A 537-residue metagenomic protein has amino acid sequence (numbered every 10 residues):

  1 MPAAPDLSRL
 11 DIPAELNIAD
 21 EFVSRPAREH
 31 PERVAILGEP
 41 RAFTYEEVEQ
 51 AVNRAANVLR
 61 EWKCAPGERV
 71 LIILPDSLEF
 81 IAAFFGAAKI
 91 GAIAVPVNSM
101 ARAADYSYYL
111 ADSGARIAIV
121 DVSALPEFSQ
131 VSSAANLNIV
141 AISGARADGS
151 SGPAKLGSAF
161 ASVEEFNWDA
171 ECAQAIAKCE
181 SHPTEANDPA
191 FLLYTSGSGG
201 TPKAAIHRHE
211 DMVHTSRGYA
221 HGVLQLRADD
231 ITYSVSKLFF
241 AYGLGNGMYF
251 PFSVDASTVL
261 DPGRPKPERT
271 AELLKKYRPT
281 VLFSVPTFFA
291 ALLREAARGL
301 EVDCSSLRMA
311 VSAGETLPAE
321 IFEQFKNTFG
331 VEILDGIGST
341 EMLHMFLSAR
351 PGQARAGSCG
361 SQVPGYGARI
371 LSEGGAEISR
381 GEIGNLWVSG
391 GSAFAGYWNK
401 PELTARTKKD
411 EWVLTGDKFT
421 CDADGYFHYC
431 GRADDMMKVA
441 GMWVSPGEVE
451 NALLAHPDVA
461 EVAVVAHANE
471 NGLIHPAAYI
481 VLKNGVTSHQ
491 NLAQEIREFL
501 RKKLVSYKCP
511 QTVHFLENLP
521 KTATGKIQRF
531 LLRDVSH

Functional and structural regions predicted by a protein language model:
P31, E164-F166, C172-Y194, T201 (+1 more regions): Conserved pre-ATP/AMP-binding loop-to-beta segment of ANL
E32-S77, I81-F85, R102-S107: Conserved AMP-binding/adenylate-forming core of the ANL superfamily
T44-E46, A190-H214: Conserved AMP-binding A3 loop
L74-P75, A92-Y108, V122-F128, R146 (+2 more regions): ATP-dependent adenylate-forming carboxylate-activation enzymes
A101, A118-V120, K275, L282 (+6 more regions): AMP-binding/adenylate-forming catalytic core of the ANL superfamily
S123-A186, A296: ANL superfamily adenylate-forming
V213-S234, A241-T280, E295: Conserved AMP-binding/adenylation subdomain of ANL enzymes
P279-S284, R294-R355, G367: Gly/Ser/Thr-rich phosphate-binding loop
